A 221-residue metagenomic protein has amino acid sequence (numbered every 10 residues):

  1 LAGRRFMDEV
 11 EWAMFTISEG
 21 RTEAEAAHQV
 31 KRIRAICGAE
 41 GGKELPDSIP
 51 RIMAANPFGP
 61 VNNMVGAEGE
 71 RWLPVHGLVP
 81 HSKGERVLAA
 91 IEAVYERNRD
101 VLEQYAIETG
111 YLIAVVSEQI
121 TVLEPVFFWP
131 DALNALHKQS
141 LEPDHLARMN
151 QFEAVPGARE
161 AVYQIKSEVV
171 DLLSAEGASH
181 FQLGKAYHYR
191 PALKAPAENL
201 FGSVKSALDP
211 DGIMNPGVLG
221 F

Functional and structural regions predicted by a protein language model:
R4-M14, R32-F221: Conserved glycine-rich FAD pyrophosphate-binding loop
S18-E25, Q29: Long hydrophobic segments that form regular secondary structure
